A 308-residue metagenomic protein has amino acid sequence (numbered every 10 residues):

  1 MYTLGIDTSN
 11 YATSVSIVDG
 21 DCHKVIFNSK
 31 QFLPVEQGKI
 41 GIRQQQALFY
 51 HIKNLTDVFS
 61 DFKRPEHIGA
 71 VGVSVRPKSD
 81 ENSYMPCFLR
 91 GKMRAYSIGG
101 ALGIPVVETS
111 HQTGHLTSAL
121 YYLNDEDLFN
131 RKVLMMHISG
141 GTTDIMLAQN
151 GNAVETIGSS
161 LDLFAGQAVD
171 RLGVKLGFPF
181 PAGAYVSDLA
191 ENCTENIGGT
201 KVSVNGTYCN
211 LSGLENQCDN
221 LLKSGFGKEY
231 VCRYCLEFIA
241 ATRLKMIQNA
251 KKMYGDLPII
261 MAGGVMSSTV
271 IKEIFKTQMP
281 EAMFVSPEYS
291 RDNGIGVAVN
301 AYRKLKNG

Functional and structural regions predicted by a protein language model:
M1, I104, E108-L134, V299-R303: Conserved phosphate-binding catalytic cores of ATP/NTP-utilizing and phosphoryl-transfer enzymes
T3-I6, A70-G72, V133-H137, I260: Short glycine-aspartate micro-motif
T8-S9, S16, I26-N28, D127-R131 (+3 more regions): A short helix-loop
S14-V75, L221: Conserved active-site "lid/cap" helical segment
D57-Y96, G100: Short beta-strand-loop/turn "lid" adjacent to the catalytic site in phosphate-handling enzymes
V73-R76, S139-G141, I260-S268: Glycine-rich beta-strand-to-loop/alpha-helix junction loops that act as flexible
H115-A119, V285-G308: Glycine-rich phosphate-binding/hydrolytic loop that grips phosphoryl groups
S187-I259, V265-F284, Y302-G308: A contiguous, well-structured pocket-lining segment that forms one wall/lid of small-molecule binding clefts in soluble
